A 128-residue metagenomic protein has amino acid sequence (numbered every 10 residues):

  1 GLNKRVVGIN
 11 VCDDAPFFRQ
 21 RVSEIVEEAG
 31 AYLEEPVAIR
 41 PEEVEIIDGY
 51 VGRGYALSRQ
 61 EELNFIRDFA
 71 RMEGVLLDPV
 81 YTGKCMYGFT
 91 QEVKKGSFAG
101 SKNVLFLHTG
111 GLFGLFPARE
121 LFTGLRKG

Functional and structural regions predicted by a protein language model:
G1-V44, L107-G128: Glycine-rich phosphate/pyrophosphate-binding loop at beta-loop-alpha junctions
P41-G100: Active-site-adjacent helical/loop segments in soluble small-molecule enzymes
N103-L105: Conserved beta-strand elements of the Class I
